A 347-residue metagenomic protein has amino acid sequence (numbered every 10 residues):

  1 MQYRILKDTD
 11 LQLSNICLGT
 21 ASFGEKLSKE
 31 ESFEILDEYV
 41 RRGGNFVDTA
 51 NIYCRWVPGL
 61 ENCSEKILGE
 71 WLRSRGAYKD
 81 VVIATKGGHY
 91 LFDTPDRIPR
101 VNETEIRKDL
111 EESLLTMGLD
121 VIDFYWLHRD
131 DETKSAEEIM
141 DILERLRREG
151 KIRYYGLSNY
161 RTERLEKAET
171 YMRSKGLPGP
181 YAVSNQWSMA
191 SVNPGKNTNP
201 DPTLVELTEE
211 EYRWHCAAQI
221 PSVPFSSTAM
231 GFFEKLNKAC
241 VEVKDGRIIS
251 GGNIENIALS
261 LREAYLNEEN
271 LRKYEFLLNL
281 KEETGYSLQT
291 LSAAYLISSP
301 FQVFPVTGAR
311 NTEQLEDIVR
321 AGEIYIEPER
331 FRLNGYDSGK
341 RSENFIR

Functional and structural regions predicted by a protein language model:
M1-D80, R148: N-terminal binding-site loop/beta-alpha segment at the start of enzyme catalytic domains that lines or forms
L6, L18, S32, V47 (+11 more regions): Conserved, mostly hydrophobic/aromatic
K7-K26, A84-I98, V121-W126: N-terminal small/glycine-rich loop or linker at the start of catalytic domains across soluble metabolic enzymes
L11-I16, G43-N45, A77-V81, L119-D123 (+4 more regions): Short, well-ordered coil/turn segments that N-cap beta-strands
L27, E31-E34, G59-C63, I67 (+4 more regions): Alpha-helix N-cap and loop-to-helix initiation/capping positions
L27-Y39, V101-M117, L165-T170: Short, acidic/polar
L114-S135: Active-site groove signature of glycoside hydrolases
K134-Y336: Beta/alpha (TIM)-barrel catalytic core signal, keyed to glycine-rich beta->alpha loops juxtaposed to Asp/Glu that bind
